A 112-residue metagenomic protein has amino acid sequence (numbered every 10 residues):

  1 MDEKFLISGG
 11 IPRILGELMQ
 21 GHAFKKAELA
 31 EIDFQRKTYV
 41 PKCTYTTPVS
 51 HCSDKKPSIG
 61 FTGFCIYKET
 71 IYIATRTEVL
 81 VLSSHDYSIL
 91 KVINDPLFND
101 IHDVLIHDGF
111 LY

Functional and structural regions predicted by a protein language model:
D2-K4, K68-E69, D108-F110: Short coil/turn segments that connect the beta-strands within blades of beta-propeller domains
K4-I11, Y67, A74: Residue-level marker for isolated small/hydroxyl-bearing positions within beta-strands of beta-sheet-rich domains
L6-K26, S58-F61: Short, conserved, GDST-rich strand-edge loop motifs in beta-rich repeat architectures
M19-Y39: Blade/loop signatures of beta-propeller domains
K26-A30, E78-L80, K91: A short loop-to-beta-strand structural motif that recurs across blades of beta-propeller domains
F34-R36, S83-Y87: Short loop/turn segments that connect beta-strands within beta-propeller blades
C43-P57, V92-L97: Surface loop/turn motifs at the tips and blade-to-blade linkers of beta-strand repeat domains
